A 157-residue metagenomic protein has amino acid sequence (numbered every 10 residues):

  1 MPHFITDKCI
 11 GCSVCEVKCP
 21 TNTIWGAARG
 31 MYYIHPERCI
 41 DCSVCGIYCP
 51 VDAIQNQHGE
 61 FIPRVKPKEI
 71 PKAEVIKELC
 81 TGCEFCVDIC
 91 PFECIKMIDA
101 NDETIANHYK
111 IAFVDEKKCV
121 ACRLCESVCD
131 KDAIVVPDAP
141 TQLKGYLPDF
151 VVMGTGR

Functional and structural regions predicted by a protein language model:
M1-H3, D7-K8, E16, E37-R157: Flanking helices and flexible, charged tails adjoining ferredoxin-like Fe-S electron-transfer domains in multi-subunit
C19: Short alpha-helical DNA-recognition segment
T23-I24, C94: Short, solvent-exposed loop/linker segments at beta-strand-coil boundaries, enriched for Pro/Gly and Ser/Thr
I24-W25, I134: Conserved acetyl-CoA-binding loop of GNAT-fold acetyltransferases
Y32-Y33: Glycine-rich, proline-tolerant flexible connector loops at the mouths of alpha/beta enzymes
